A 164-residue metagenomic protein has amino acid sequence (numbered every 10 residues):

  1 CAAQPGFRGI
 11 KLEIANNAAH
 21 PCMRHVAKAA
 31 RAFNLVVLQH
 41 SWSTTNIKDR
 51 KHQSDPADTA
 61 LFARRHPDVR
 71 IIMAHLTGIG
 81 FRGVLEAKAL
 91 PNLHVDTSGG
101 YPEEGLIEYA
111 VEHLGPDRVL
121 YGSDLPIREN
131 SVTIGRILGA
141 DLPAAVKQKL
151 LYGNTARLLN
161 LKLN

Functional and structural regions predicted by a protein language model:
C1, A30, H75, V95 (+5 more regions): Conserved, mostly hydrophobic/aromatic
C1-G6, H25-F33, L61-H66, L85-L90 (+1 more regions): Acidic (Asp/Glu)-rich catalytic clusters
C1-T45: Active-site gating/metal-coordination segments in enzymes
R8-L12, V37-Q39, I71-A74, L93-T97 (+1 more regions): Hydrophobic faces of well-ordered beta-strands that scaffold small-molecule active sites in alpha/beta enzyme cores
D49-P56, F81-L90, E104-H113, E129-G139: Histidine/acidic-residue-rich catalytic or RNA/ligand-binding cores of hydrolases and nuclease-related proteins
H75, L114-S131: Short acidic/histidine-rich active-site segments
T77, S98-Y109, Q148-K162: C-terminal helical cap
P116-R118, S131-N164: Mid-to-C-terminal alpha-helical segments outside catalytic/metal-binding sites
